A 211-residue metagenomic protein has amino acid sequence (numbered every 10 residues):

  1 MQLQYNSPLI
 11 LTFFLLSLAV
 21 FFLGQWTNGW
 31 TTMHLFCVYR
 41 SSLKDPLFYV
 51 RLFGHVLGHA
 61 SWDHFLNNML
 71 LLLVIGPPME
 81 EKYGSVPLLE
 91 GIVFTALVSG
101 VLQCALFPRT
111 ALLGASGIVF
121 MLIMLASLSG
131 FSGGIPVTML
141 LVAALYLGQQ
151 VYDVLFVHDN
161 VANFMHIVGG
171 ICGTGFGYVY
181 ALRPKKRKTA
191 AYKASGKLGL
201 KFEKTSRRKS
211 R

Functional and structural regions predicted by a protein language model:
M1-R211: A detector for small-residue-rich transmembrane helices and their helix-helix packing motifs
